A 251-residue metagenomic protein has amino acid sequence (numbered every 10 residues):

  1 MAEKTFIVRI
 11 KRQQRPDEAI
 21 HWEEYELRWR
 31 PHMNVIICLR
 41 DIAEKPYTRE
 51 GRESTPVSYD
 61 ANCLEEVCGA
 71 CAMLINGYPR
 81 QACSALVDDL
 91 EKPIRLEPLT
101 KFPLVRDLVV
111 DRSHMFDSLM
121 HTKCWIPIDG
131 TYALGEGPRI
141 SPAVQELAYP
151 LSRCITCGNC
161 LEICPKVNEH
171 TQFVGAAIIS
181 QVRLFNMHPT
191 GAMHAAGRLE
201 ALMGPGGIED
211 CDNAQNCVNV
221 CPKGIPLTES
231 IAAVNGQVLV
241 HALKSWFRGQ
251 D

Functional and structural regions predicted by a protein language model:
A2-V8: Short structural boundary motif marking the start of a folded domain
R15-I20: Short N-terminal binding/cap micro-motifs at the start of the first secondary-structure element
H21-N34: Short, contiguous acidic and Ser/Thr-rich linear segments
M33-T55, I94-D251: Ferredoxin-type iron-sulfur electron-transfer modules in oxidoreductases and energy-metabolism complexes
A61-E65: Serine/threonine-rich, repeat-prone extracellular segments and beta-strand-based repeat modules of secreted/surface
I75-G77: Short strand-turn-strand beta-turns centered on an Asx-Gly dipeptide
C83-A85: Charged interaction scaffolds used for protein-protein
